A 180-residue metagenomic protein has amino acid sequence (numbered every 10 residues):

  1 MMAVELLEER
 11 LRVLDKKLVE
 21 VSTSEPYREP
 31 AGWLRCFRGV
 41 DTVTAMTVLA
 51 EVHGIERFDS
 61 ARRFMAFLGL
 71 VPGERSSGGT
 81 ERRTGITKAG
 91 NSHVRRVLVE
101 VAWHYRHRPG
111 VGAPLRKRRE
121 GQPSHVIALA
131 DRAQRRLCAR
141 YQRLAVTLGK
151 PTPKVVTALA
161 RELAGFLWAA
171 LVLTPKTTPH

Functional and structural regions predicted by a protein language model:
M1-H180: A detector of single, family-specific signature residues that are central to catalytic or substrate-handling motifs
